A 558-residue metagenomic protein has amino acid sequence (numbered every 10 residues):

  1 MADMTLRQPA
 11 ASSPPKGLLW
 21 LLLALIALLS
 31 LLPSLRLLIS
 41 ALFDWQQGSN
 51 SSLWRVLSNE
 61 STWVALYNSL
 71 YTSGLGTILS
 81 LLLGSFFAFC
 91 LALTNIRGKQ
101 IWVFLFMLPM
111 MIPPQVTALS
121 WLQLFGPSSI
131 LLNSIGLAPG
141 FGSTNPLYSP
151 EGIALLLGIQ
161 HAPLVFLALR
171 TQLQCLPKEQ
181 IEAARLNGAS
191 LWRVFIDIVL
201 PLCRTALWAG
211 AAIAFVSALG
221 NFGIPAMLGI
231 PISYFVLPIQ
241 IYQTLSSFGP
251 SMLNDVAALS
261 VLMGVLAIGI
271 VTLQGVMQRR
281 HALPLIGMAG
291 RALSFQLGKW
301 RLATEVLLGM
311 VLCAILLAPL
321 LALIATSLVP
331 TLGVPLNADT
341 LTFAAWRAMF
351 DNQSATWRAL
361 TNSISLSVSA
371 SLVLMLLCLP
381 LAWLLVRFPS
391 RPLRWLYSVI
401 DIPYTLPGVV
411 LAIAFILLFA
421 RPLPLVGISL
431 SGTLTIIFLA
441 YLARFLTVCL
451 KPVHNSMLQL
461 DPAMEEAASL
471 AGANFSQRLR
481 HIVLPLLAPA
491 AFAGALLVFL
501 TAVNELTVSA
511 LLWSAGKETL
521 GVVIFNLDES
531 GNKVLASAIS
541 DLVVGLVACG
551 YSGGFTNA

Functional and structural regions predicted by a protein language model:
D3, R7, T272-L308: Alpha-helical transmembrane segments of integral membrane proteins
T5, S49-S58, F195, L341-D351: A short amphipathic helical element positioned immediately N-terminal to and/or at the very start of a transmembrane
P14-Q46, E60-Q174, L202-G223, M227-G229 (+8 more regions): Membrane-water interface segments at the C-terminal ends of transmembrane alpha-helices in multi-pass inner-membrane
S80, N187-A189, A471-A473: A short glycine-centered flexible hinge/capping loop motif at secondary-structure junctions
Q180, R280-M288, L425-V426, P462-A463: Short, Lys/Arg-enriched, Gly/Pro-containing loop segments at transmembrane-helix junctions of multi-pass membrane
A184-R185, A468: The alpha-helix within a helix-turn-helix
S190-R193, A282-L297, L332-M349: Juxtamembrane inter-helical linkers in multi-pass membrane proteins
G223-P250, P335-D339, L506-K533: Glycine-rich helix-loop "coupling/hinge" segments at transmembrane-helix boundaries in multipass transporters
